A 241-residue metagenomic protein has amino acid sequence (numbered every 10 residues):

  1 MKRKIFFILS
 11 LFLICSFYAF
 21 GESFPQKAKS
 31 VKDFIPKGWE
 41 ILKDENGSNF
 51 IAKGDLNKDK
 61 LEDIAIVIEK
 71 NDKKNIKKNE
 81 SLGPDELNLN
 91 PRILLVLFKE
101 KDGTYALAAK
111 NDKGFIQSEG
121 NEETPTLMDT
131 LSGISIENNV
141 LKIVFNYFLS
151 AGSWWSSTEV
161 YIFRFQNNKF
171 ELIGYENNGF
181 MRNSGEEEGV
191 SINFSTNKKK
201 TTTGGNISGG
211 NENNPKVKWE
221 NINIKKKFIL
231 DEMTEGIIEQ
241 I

Functional and structural regions predicted by a protein language model:
K4-C15: Sec-dependent N-terminal signal peptides
G21-S23, P125-I241: Acidic, small-residue rich beta-repeat scaffolds with periodic aromatic anchors
E22-D44, D102-T124: Blade-edge motifs of beta-propeller repeat domains
S23-E62, E69-K70, K74: Start-of-domain marker
N49, P91-L94, T158: Repetitive beta-architecture junctions, highlighting loop-to-beta-strand starts across blade-like repeats
L56-I68, S135-F145: Acidic/hydrophobic-patterned starts of short beta strands in beta-sheet-rich repeat architectures
E69-D72, K101, F148, N168: Solvent-exposed coil/turn segments that connect beta secondary-structure elements in extracytoplasmic/periplasmic
K73-D112, F163-F165: Beta-propeller blade repeat segments, especially FG-GAP/WD-type strand-to-loop junctions in 6- to 7-bladed propeller
